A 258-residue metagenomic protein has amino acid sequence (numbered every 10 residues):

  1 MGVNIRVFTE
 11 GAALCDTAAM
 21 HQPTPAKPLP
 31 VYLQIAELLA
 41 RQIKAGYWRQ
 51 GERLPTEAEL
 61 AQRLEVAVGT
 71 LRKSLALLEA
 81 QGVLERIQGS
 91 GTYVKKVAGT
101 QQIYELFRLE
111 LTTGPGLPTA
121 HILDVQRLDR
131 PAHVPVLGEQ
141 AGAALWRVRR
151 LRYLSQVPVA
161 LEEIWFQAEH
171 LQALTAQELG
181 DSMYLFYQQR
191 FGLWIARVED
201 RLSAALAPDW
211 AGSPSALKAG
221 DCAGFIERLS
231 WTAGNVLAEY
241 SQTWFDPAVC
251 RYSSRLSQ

Functional and structural regions predicted by a protein language model:
M1-V66: Extreme N-terminal segment that seeds HTH/winged-HTH DNA-binding domains in transcriptional regulators
D16, T100-I103, L171-Q177: Allosteric regulatory "coupling" segments in signal-transduction proteins
Y32, T56, Y93-F107: Short, cationic-aromatic polyanion-contact patches
Y47-G51, A80-G89, K95-V97: Beta-hairpin "wing" of winged helix-turn-helix
T70: Residues in the helix-turn-helix
L75-A76: Short, hydrophobic-biased segments on the C-terminal half of alpha helices that form "recognition helices"
P118-Q258: C-terminal all-alpha effector/ligand-binding and dimerization domain of prokaryotic HTH-type transcriptional repressors
